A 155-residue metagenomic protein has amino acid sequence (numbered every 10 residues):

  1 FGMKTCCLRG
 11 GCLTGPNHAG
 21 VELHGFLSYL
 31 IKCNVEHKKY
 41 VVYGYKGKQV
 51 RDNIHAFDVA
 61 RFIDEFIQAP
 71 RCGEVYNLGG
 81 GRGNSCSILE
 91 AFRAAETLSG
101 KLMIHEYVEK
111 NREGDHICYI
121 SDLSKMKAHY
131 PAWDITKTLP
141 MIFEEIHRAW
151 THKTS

Functional and structural regions predicted by a protein language model:
F1-P16, V41: Conserved beta-loop-beta element that borders a ligand/cofactor-binding pocket
T14-S28, K38, Y43-G44, A56-F57 (+3 more regions): Glycine/proline-rich active-site loop of Rossmann-fold NAD(P)-dependent oxidoreductases
L23, A56, N84, I88 (+2 more regions): Amphipathic alpha-helical segment in the mid-to-C-terminal domain of diverse UDP/GDP-sugar glycosyltransferases
C33-H37, F66-P70, H129, A149-K153: Generic structural signal for alpha-helix termini and adjacent loop/cap motifs
Y45, V75-Y76, L89-F92, G100-C118: C-terminal "lid/loop" region of Rossmann-like NAD(P)-dependent oxidoreductases
A56, V75, N111-D134: Conserved C-terminal active-site "lid" loop/helix of NAD(P)H-dependent oxidoreductases that clamps the redox cofactor
A56-V59, I63, L78, I88-A91 (+2 more regions): Non-catalytic, hydrophobic alpha-helical segments
S124-K125, K137-S155: Amphipathic terminal alpha-helices
